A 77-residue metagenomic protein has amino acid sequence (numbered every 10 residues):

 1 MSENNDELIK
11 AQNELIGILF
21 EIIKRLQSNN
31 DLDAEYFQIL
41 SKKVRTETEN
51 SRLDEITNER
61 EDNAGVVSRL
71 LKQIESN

Functional and structural regions predicted by a protein language model:
M1-N4, Q73-N77: Short intrinsically disordered terminal tails
N5, Q12, L19, L26 (+1 more regions): Long, heptad-repeat coiled-coil alpha-helices used as oligomerization/scaffolding rods
A11-E14, D62: A generic structural signal for residues located within well-ordered alpha-helices of large catalytic or ligand-binding
I23-L26, I74: Generic structural signal for hydrophobic core residues of well-folded globular domains
S28, A34-K72: Short, charge-rich amphipathic interface segments used for partner binding and complex assembly
